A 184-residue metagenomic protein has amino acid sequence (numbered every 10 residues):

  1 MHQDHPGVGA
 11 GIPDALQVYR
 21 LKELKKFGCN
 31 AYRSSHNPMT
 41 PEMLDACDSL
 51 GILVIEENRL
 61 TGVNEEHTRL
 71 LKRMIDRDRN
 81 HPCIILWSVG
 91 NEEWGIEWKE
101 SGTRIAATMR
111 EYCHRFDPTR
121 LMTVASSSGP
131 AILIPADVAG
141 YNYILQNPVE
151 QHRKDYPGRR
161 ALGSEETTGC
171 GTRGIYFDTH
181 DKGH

Functional and structural regions predicted by a protein language model:
M1-E111, M122-T123: Active-site-adjacent substrate/metal-binding segments within catalytic domains of carbohydrate-active enzymes
R104-I105, M109-H184: Extracellular glycoside hydrolase catalytic/binding regions
